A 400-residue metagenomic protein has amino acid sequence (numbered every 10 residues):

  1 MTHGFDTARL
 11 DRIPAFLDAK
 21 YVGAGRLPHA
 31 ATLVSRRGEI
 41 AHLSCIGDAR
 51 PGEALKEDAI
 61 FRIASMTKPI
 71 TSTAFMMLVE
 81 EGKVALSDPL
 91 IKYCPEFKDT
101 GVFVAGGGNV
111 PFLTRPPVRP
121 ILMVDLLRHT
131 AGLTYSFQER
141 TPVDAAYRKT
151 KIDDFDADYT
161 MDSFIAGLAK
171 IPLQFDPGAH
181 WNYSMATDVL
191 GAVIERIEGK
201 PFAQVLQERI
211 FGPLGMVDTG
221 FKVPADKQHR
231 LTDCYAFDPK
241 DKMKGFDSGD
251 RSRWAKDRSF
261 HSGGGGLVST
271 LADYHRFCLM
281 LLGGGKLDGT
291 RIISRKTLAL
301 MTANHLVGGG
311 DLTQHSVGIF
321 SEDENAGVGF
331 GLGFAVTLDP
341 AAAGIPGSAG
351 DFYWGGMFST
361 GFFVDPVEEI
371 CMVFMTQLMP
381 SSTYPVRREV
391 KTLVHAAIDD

Functional and structural regions predicted by a protein language model:
H3-I63, K83-A85, D99-F112, Y384 (+3 more regions): Short, conserved catalytic-motif segment at the N-terminal edge
D11-D18, G38, R62-L90, T187-E195 (+2 more regions): Active-site SXXK
V22, V79-E80, A169, L206: Alpha-helix C-terminal capping/helix-coil junction sites
G38, T376-S381: A short, acidic, flexible beta-alpha connecting loop/helix-capping segment that sits on the rim of active
S44, D88, K200: Short beta-to-alpha loop/turn elements within the nucleotide-binding domains of ABC transporters
S44, F362-F363, E369-L378: Short, well-ordered beta-strand elements
P95-P346: Short, surface-exposed loop or secondary-structure junction motifs that flank catalytic or metal-binding residues
S321, G333, A349-G350, W354-V364: Short glycine-rich, acidic/polar surface loops and turns
